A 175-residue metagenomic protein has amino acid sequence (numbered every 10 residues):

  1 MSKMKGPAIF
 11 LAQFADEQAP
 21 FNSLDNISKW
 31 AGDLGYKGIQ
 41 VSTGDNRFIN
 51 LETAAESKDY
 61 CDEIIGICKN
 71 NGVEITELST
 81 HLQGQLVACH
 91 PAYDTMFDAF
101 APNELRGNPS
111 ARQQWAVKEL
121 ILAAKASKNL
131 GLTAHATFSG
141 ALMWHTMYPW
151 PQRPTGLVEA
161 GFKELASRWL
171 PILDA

Functional and structural regions predicted by a protein language model:
S2-K3, W30-D33, I67: N-terminal carbohydrate-binding accessory modules
S2-P7, L11-A15, N22, G38-I39 (+4 more regions): Acidic/histidine-rich catalytic cores of soluble enzymes
A15-E17, E52-T53, A111-R112, A160-G161: A generic structural signal for short
P20-D25, E52-G66, Q114-E119: Aromatic- and glycine-enriched glycan-recognition loops and surfaces that form the carbohydrate-binding subsites
S23-D45, L122, N129-A134: Catalytic domains of carbohydrate-active enzymes, especially glycoside hydrolases
W30, N70, E74, V87-A175: Active-site acidic/histidine proton-transfer and metal-coordination neighborhood in alpha/beta enzyme cores
Q40-G66, G84, S139-M147: Glycine-rich, proline-tolerant flexible connector loops at the mouths of alpha/beta enzymes
